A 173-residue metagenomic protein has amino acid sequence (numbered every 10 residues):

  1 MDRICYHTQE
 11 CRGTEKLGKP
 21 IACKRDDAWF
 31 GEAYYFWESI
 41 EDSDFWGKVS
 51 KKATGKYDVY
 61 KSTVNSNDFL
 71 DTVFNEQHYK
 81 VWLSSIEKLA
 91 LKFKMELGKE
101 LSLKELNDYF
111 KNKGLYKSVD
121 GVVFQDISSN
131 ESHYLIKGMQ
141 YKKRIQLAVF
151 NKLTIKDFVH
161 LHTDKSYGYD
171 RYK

Functional and structural regions predicted by a protein language model:
M1-G31, K48: ADP-ribose/NAD+-binding catalytic cleft of ART/PARP-like enzymes
R3-T8, E15-G18, D58-K173: Active-site and NAD+-binding cores of ADP-ribose-processing enzymes
C11, E41-S43, S129: Short, solvent-exposed loop/turn segments at secondary-structure junctions
F30-A33, D58: Residues that flank catalytic or metal-binding motifs in active/ligand-binding sites
Y35-E38: Active-site nucleophile-adjacent alpha helix/oxyanion-hole segment immediately C-terminal to the catalytic cysteine
E41-T54: Short active-site loop/helix that positions an aromatic residue
